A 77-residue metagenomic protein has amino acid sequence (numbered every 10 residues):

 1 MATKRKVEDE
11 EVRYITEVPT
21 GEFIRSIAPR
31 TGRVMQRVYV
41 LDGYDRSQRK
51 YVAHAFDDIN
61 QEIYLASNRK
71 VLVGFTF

Functional and structural regions predicted by a protein language model:
A2, D58-F77: Intrinsically disordered, low-complexity, charged/polar segments
A2-P19: Mixed-charge, Lys/Arg-rich low-complexity intrinsically disordered regions
R5-K6, F23, T31, F56-D58 (+1 more regions): Compositionally biased non-globular segments, especially hydrophobic aliphatic-rich helices of signal peptides
V12, A28, H54-Q61: Secondary-structure transition/turn motif
T16-G32: Short coil-to-beta transition motif at edge beta-strands of beta-rich domains
P19-E22, Q36-R37, Y51: Short, surface-exposed beta-edge/turn micro-motifs
V34-Y44: Short beta-strand-centered aromatic/proline hotspots
S47-H54: Short, solvent-exposed secondary-structure boundary/capping segments
